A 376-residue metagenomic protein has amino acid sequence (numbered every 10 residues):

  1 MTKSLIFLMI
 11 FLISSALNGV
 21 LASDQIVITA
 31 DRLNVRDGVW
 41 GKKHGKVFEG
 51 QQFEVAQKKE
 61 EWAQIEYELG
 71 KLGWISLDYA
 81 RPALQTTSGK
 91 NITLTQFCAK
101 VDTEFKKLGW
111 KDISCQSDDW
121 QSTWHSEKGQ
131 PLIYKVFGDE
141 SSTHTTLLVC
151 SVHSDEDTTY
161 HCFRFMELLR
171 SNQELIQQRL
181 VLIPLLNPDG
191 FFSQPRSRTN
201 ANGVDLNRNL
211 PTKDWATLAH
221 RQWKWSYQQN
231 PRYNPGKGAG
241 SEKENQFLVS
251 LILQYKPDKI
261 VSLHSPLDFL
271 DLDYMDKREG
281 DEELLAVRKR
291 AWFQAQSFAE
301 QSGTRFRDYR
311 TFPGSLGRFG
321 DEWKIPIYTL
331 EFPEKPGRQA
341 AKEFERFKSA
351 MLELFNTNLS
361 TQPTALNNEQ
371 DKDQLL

Functional and structural regions predicted by a protein language model:
F7-A16: Bacterial N-terminal signal peptides
G19-D24: Boundary at the C-terminal end of the N-terminal hydrophobic targeting segment
V27-E61, A83-Q85: Beta-loop motif signature
E66-G89: Boundary regions of SH3-family modules and the immediately adjacent low-complexity/disordered segments in eukaryotic
L84-I133: Short glycine- and acidic-rich boundary segments immediately preceding or forming the N-terminal edge of structured
I133-S142: Short beta-strand-to-loop junctions in surface cap/lid or active-site-entrance loops
T143-L147, E156-D281: Active-site/substrate-binding loop(s) of hydrolase catalytic cores
W223-L375: Metallocarboxypeptidase
